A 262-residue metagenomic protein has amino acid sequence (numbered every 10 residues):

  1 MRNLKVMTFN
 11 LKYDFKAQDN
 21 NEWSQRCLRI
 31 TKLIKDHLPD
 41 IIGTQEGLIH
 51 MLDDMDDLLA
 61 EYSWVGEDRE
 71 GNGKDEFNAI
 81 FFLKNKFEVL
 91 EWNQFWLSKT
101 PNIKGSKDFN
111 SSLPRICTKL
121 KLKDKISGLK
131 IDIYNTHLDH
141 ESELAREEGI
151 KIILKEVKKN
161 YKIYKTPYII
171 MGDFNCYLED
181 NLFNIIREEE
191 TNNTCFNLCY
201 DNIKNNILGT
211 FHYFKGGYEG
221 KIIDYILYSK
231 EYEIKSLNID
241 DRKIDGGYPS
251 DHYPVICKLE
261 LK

Functional and structural regions predicted by a protein language model:
M1-L58, R69-E76, L129, K151 (+2 more regions): N-terminal, active-site-proximal structural segment of metallo-dependent hydrolase catalytic domains
F9-L11, T136-L138, D173-F174, Y253: Active-site metal-binding loops of divalent metal-dependent hydrolases
Y13-K16, G47-D53, H140-L144, N175-F183 (+2 more regions): Active-site environment of divalent metal-dependent phosphoester hydrolases
F15-D19, L97-F109, T136-R146: Surface-exposed cleft-lining segments at the edges of enzyme active sites
I41-Y134: Structured beta-strand-rich core segments of catalytic domains in phosphoester-bond hydrolases
G43-Q45, G66-E67, I169-D173, L198-Y200: Active-site neighborhood of phospho(di)ester-bond hydrolases with catalytic His/Asp-centered motifs
I116-Y134, L144-E179, F183-I186: His/acidic metal-ligating clusters that form di-metal
K158-Y168, N175-K262: Metal-dependent phosphoester-hydrolase catalytic domains
